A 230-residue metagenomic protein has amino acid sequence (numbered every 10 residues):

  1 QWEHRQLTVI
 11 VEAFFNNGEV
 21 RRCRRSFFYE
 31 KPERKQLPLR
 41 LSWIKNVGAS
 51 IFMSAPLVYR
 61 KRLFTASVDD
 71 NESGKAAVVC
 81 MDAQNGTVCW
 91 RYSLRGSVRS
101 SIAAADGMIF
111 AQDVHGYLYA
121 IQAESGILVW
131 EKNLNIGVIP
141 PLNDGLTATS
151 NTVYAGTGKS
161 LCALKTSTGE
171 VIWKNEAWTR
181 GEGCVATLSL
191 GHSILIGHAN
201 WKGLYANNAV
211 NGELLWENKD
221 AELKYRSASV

Functional and structural regions predicted by a protein language model:
W2-R5: Surface-exposed, short loops/turns at beta-strand junctions within beta-sandwich domains
V11-A13: Conserved structural position at the C-terminal beta-strand of extracellular beta-sandwich adhesion modules
V20-Y29: Edge beta-strands of extracellular beta-sandwich domains
P32-A49: A short helix->beta-strand "capping" segment at the edge of beta-propeller domains
S42, T87-W90, I127-E131, E170-K174 (+1 more regions): A structural motif specific to WD40 beta-propellers
A49-V79, Y92-Y119, K132, I136-C162 (+2 more regions): Repeat-blade elements of multi-bladed beta-propeller folds
D82-N85, Q122-S125, K165-G169, N208-N211: Short loop/turn segments that connect beta-strands within beta-propeller blades
S160, T168-I172, G203, V210-N211: Sequence-structural signature of mature extracellular/luminal beta-sheet repeat domains, prominently beta-propellers
